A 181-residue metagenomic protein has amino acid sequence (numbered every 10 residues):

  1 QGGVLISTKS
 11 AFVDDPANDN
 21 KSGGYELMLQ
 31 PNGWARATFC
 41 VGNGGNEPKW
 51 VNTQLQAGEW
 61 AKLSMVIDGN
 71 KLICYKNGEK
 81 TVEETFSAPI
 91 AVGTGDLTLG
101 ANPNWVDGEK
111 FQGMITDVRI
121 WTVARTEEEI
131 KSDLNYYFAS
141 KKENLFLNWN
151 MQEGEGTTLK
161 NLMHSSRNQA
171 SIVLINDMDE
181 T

Functional and structural regions predicted by a protein language model:
Q1, I6-T8, L63-M65, L99 (+2 more regions): Short hydrophobic/aromatic patches on beta-strands that form ligand-binding or substrate-lining surfaces
Q1-R36, G45-N46, A57-W60, I67 (+3 more regions): Extracellular glycan-recognition modules
S7, T38, S64, V82-T85 (+3 more regions): Residue-level detector of conserved, well-ordered beta-strand and adjacent loop positions that form binding/recognition
D15-N20, V82, K131-T181: Extracytoplasmic low-complexity segments
F39, C74-K76, W149: Conserved aromatic beta-strand anchor motif in extracellular beta-sandwich/beta-rich domains
N52-A61, V66, P89-V92, D107-M114 (+1 more regions): Extracellular/lumenal carbohydrate-interaction signature centered on repeated Trp-anchored short motifs
K76-L97: Short, solvent-exposed beta-strand-to-loop segments that form ligand-recognition rims of beta-rich domains
G93-R119, A124-Y137: Extracellular glycan-interaction patches encoded by glycine-rich segments
